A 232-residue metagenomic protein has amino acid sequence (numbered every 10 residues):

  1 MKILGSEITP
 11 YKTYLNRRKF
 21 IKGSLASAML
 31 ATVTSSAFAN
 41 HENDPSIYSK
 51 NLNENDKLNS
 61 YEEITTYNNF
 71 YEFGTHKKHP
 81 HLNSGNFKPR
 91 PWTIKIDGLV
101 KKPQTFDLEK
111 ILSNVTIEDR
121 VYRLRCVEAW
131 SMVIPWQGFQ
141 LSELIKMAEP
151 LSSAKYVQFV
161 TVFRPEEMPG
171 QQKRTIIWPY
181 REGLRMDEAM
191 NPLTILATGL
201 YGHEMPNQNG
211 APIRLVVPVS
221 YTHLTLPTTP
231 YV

Functional and structural regions predicted by a protein language model:
M1-K19, A26-T32: N-terminal secretory signal peptides
P10, N16, D107, Q137-Q140 (+1 more regions): Helix N-cap / beta->alpha transition motif
I21, F38-S153, V157-Q158, P165: Near-N-terminal "mature-domain entry" segment
E128-M132, G202, V219-Y221: A generic structural motif
P135-N207: A contiguous catalytic/ligand-binding core that recognizes phosphate-bearing ligands
T222-T228: Conserved small/polar residues in nucleotide/adenosyl-binding loops
